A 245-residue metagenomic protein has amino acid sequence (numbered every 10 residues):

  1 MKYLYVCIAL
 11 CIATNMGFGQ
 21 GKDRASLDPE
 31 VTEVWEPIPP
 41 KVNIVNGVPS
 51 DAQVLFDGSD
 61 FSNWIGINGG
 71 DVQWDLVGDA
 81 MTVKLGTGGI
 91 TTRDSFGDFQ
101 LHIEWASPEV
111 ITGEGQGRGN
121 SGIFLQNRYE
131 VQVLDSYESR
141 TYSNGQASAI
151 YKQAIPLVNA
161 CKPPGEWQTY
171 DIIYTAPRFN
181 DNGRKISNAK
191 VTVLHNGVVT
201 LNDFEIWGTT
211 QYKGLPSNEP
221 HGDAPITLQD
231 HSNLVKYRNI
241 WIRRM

Functional and structural regions predicted by a protein language model:
L4-A13: Sec-dependent N-terminal signal peptides
I12-Q20: N-terminal export/targeting leaders of redox proteins
G19-M245: Carbohydrate-interacting regions of secretory-pathway proteins
